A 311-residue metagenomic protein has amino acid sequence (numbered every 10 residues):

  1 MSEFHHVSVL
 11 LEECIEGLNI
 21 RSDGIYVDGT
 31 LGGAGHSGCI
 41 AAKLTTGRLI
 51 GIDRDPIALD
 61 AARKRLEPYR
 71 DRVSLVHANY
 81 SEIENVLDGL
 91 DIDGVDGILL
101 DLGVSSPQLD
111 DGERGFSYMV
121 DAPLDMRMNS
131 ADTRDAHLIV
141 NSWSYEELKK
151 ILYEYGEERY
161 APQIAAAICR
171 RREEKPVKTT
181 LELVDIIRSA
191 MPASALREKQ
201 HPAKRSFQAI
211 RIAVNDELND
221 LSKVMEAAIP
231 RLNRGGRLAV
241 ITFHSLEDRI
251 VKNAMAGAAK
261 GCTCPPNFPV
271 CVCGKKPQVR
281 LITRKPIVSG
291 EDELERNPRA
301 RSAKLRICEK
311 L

Functional and structural regions predicted by a protein language model:
M1-L311: S-adenosyl-L-methionine-dependent methyltransferase catalytic core, i.e., the SAM/SAH-binding region
